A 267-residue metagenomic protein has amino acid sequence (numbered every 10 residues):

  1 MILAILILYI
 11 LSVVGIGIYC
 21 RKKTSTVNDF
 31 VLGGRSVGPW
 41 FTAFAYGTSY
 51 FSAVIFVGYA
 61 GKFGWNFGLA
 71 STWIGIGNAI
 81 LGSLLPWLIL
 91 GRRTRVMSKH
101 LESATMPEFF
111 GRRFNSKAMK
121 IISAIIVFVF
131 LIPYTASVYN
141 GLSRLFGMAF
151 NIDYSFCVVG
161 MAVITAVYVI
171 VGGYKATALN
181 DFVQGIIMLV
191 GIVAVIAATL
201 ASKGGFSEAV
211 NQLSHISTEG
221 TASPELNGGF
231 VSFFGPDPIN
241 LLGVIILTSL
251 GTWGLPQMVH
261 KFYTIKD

Functional and structural regions predicted by a protein language model:
M1-G58, V169-G172, A194: Membrane-interface "cap" regions at the ends of multi-pass membrane proteins
I2, G61-G77, Y139-S155, K175-Q184: Transmembrane helix-loop boundary segments of multi-pass membrane transporters
I16, C20-K23, L131, T135-Y139 (+4 more regions): Hydrophobic alpha-helical segments and their helix-loop junctions in multi-pass secondary transporters
V27, E102-F114, G173-V183, G254-D267: Hydrophobic, small-residue-rich membrane helices and short re-entrant helix-turn-helix hairpins that build
V31-E102, G235-G251, M258-H260, T264-D267: Membrane-interface helix-loop-helix modules in multi-pass membrane proteins
V31-R35, A178-G191: Alpha-helical transmembrane segments and their helix-start/interface "positive-inside/aromatic belt" motifs in integral
P39-Y46, G111-S116, Q184-A198: Small-residue-rich segments of transmembrane alpha-helices in multi-pass membrane proteins, especially helix faces
I74-V169, G243-G251, H260: Helix-loop-helix module between adjacent transmembrane segments
